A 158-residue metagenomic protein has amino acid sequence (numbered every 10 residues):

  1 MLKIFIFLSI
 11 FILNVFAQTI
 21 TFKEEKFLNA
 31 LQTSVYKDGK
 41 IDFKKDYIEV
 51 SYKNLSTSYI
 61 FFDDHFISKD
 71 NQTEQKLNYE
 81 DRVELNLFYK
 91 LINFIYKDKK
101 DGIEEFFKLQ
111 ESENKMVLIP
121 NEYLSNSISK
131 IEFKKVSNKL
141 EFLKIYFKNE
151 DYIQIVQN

Functional and structural regions predicted by a protein language model:
I4-L13: Sec-dependent N-terminal signal peptides
F16-G39, Q72-N121, S127: Flexible, processing/modification-adjacent segments and terminal tails in exported/periplasmic/extracellular proteins
F22, I48-Y52, F66-D70, V117-I119 (+1 more regions): Short hydrophobic/aromatic-rich beta-strand segments that constitute the beta-sheet cores of beta-sandwich/beta-barrel
Q32-K40, I60-F62, D151: Amphipathic hydrophobic-ligand
K37-G39, D46, L55-S56, D64 (+3 more regions): Residue-level marker for the onset of beta-strands and adjacent loop->beta junctions in well-ordered domains
G39-F43, Y59-I60, E105-E111, F133-K135: Short, exposed beta-strand/loop patches in secreted or surface proteins that constitute
D42-K90: An acidic-aromatic
E111-N158: Gly/Pro-enriched, hydrophobic low-complexity segments that function as extracytoplasmic propeptides/linkers
